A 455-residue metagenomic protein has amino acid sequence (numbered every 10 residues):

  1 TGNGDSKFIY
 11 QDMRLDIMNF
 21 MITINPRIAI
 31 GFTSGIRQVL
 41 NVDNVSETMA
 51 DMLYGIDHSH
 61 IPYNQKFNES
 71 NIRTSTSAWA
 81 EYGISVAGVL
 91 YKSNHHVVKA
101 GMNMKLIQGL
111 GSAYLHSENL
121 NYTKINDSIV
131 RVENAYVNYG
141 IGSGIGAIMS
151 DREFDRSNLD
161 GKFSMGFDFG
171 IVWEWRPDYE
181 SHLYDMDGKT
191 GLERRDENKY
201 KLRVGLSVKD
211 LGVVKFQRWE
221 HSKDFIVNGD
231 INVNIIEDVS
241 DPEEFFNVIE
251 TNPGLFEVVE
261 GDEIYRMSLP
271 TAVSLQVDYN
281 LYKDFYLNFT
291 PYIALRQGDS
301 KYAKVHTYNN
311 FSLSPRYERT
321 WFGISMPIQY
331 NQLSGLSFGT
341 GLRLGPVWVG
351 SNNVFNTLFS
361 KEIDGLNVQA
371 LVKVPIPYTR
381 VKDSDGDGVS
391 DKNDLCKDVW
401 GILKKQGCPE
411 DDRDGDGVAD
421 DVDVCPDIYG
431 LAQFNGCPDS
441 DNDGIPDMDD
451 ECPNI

Functional and structural regions predicted by a protein language model:
T1-D383: Subset of outer-membrane beta-barrel
R380-I455: Extracellular calcium-associated, cysteine-rich motifs in secreted modular proteins
